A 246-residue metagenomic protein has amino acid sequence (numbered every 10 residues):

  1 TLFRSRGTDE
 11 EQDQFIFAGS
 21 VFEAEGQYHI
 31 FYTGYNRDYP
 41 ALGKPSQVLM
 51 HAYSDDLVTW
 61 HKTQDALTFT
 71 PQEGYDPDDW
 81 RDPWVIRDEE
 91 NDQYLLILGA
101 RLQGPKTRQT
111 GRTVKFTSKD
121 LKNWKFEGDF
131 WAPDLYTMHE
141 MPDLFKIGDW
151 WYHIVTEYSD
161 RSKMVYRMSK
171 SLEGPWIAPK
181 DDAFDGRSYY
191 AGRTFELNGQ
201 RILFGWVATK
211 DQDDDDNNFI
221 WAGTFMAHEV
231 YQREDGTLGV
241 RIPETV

Functional and structural regions predicted by a protein language model:
T1-D82, I86-M141, K146-G186, V207-V246: Beta-rich carbohydrate-recognition and catalytic domains
R201-L203: Short, well-structured beta-strand segments enriched in hydrophobic/aromatic residues within extracellular or lumenal
